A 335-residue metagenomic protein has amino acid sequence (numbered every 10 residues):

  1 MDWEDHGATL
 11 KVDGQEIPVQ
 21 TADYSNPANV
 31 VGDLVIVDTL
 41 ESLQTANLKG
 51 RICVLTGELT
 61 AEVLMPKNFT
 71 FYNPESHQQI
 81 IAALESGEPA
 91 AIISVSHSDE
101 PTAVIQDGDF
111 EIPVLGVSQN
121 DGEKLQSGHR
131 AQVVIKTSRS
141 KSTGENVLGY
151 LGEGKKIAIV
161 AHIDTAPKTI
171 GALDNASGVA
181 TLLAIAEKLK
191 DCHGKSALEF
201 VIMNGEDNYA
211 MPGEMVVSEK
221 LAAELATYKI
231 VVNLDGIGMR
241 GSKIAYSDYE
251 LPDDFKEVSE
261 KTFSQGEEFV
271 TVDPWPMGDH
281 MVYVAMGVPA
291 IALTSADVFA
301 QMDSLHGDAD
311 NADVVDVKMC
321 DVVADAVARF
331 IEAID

Functional and structural regions predicted by a protein language model:
D2, E41, L59-E62, H97-P101 (+7 more regions): Solvent-exposed loop/turn segments at secondary-structure junctions within structured extracellular/periplasmic domains
D2-A82: Protease-associated
D13-A46, D99-A172, A184-D191, K195-A197 (+1 more regions): Soluble metallo-hydrolase cores and metallopeptidase-like ectodomains found primarily in the secretory/periplasmic
T21-Y24, G32-V37, M65-E75, Q79-I81 (+6 more regions): Second-shell loop/turn segments in exported
L43-N47, I80-A90, V217-A223, D248-D253 (+1 more regions): Mature extracellular/periplasmic domains of secretome proteins
I52-T56, A90-V95, V114-G116, L148-Y150 (+6 more regions): Structural recognition of the beta-strand scaffold that forms the well-ordered cores of secreted hydrolase catalytic
A91, R240-D335: Active-site-adjacent substrate-binding region of metalloamidase/peptidase-like peptide-processing proteins
E100, T143-N146, T165-V258, P276: Acidic/histidine-rich catalytic neighborhood of metal-dependent amide-processing enzymes
